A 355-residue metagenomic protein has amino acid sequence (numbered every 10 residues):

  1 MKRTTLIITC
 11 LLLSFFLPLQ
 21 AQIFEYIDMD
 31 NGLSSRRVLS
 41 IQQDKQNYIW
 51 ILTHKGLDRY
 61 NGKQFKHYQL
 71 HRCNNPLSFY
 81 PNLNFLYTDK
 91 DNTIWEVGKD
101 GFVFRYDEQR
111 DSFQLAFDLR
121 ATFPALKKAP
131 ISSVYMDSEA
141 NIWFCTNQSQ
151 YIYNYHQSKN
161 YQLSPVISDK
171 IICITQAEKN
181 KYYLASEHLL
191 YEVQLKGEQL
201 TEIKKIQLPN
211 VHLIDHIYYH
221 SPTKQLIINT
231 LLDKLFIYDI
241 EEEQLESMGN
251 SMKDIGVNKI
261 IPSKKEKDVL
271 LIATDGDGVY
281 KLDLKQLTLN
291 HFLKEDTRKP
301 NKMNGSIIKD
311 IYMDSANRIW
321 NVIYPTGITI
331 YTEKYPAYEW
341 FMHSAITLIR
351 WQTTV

Functional and structural regions predicted by a protein language model:
M1-V355: Carboxylate-rich, polar loop motifs that coordinate divalent cations or form catalytic acidic clusters
